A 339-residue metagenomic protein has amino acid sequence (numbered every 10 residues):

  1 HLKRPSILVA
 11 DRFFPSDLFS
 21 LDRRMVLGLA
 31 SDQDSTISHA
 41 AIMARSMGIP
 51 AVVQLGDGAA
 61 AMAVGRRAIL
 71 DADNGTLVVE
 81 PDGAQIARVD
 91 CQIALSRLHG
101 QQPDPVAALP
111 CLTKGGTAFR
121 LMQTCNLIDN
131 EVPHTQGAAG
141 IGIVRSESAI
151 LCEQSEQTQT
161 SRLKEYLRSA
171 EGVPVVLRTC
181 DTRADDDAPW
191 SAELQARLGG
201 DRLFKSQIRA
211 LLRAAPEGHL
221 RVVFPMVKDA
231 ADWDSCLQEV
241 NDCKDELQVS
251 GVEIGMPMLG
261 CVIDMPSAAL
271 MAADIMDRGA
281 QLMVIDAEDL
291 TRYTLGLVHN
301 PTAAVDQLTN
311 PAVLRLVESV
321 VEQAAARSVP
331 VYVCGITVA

Functional and structural regions predicted by a protein language model:
L2-P5, V9-A138: Acidic, glycine-rich flexible loop/linker segments
G100-A339: Conserved alpha/beta-domain cores
